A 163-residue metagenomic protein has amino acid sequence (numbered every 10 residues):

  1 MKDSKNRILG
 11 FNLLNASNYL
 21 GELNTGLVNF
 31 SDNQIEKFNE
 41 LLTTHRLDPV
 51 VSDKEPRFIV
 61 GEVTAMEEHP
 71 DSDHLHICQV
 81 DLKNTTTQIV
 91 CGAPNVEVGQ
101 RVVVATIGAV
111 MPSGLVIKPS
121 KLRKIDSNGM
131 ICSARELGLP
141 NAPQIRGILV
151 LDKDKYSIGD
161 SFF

Functional and structural regions predicted by a protein language model:
M1-F163: Phosphate-backbone binding interfaces of nucleic-acid-interacting proteins
